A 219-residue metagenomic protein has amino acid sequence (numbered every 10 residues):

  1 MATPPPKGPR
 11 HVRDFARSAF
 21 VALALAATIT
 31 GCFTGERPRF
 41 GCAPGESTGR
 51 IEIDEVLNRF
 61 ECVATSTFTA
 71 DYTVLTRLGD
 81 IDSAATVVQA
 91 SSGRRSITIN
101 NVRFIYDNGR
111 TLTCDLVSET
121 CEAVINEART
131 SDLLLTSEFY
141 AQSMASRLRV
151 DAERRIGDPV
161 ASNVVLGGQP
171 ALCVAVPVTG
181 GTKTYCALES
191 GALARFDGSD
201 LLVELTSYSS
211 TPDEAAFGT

Functional and structural regions predicted by a protein language model:
A2, G8, R13-R94, A215 (+1 more regions): N-terminal leader/targeting segments and the immediate start of mature chains
G31-F33, R39-E46, E61-V63, T113-D115 (+3 more regions): Sequence contexts marking disulfide-bonded cysteines in secreted/extracellular proteins
T48-V56, T69-Y72, C121-D132, A194-R195: Extracellular/mature segments of secreted proteins
V63-T73, A90-I97, L166-A175, S190-R195: Short, hydrophobic/aromatic-rich segments at coil-to-beta transitions
A84-A90, R103-I105, I156-V165, Y185: Short, exposed beta-strand/loop patches in secreted or surface proteins that constitute
T86-A141, L193, L201, L205: An acidic-aromatic
S146-V160: A short, amphipathic edge element
S162-T219: Gly/Pro-enriched, hydrophobic low-complexity segments that function as extracytoplasmic propeptides/linkers
